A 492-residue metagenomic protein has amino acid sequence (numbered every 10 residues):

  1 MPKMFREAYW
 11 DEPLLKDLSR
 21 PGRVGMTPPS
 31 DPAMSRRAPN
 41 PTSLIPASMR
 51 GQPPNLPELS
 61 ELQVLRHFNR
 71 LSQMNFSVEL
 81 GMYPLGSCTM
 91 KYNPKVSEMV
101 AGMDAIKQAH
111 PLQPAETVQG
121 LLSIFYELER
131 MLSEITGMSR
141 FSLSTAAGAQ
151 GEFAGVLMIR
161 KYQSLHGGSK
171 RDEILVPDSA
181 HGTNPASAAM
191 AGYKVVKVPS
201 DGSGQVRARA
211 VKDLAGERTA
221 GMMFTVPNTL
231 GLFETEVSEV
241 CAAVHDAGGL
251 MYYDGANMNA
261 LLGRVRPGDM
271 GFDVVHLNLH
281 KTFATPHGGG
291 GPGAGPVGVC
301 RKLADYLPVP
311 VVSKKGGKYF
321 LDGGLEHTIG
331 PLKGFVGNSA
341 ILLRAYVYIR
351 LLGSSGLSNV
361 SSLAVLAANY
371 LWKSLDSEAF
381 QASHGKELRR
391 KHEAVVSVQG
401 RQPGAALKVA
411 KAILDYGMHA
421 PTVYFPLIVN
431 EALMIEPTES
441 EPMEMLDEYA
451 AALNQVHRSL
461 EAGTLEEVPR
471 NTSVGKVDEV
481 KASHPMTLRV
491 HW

Functional and structural regions predicted by a protein language model:
M1-S139, V265, K315-V336, I349-W492: Non-catalytic terminal extensions of PLP-dependent enzymes
F76-S97, S144-E152, F283-G298, K302-L303 (+3 more regions): Conserved phosphate/anionic-ligand binding catalytic regions in large, soluble enzymes, centered on
T89, A147, N228, N257 (+5 more regions): Short, flexible loop/turn elements at secondary-structure junctions
G120, Q150-F320, H327, G404 (+1 more regions): Conserved PLP-enzyme active-site core in the AAT-like
E127, F153-A154, M158, G298 (+4 more regions): Short amphipathic alpha-helical face segments that pack within enzyme cores and frequently flank/anchor catalytic
S139-T145, E173-V176: A short, small-residue-rich loop immediately preceding and capping a beta-strand
S142, V196-V198, P421: General small-molecule cofactor/ligand-binding pocket signal
A147, L232, L363: Short, contiguous, pocket-lining structural segments that sit at or immediately flank catalytic/ligand-binding sites
